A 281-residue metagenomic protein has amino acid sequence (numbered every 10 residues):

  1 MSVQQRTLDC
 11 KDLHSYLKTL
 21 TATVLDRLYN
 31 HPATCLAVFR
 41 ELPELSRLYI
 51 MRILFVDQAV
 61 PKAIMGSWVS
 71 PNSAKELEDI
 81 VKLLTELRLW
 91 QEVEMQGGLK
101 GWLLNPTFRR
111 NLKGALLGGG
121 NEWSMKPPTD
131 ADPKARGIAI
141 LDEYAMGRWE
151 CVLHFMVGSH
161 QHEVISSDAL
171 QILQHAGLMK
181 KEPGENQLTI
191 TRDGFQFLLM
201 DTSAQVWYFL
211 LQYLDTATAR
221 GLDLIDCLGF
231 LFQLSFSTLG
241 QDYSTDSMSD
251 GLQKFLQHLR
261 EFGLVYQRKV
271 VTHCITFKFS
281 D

Functional and structural regions predicted by a protein language model:
M1-D281: Non-catalytic recognition/regulatory regions in large multidomain proteins
